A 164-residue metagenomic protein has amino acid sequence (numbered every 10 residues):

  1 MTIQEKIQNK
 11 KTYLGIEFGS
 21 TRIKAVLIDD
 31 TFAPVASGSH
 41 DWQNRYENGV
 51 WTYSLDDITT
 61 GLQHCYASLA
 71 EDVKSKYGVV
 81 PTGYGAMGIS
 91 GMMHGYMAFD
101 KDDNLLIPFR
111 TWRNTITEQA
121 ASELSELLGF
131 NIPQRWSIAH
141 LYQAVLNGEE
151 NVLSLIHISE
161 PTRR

Functional and structural regions predicted by a protein language model:
M1-K10: Basic/polar N-terminal segments that are highly enriched at the extreme N-terminus, encompassing both cleavable
I3, S68-S159: Glycine-rich phosphate-binding/catalytic subdomain of phosphoryl-transfer and nucleotide/sugar-phosphate-processing
E5-K6, I16-G19, G88-S90: Short loop/turn motifs at secondary-structure junctions and domain boundaries
Q8, E17-G19, P81, R135: Solvent-exposed loop and beta-edge segments used for protein-protein assembly and interaction
Y13, F18-L55, N104-T111: Short glycine-rich, Thr/Ser-proximal phosphate-binding strand/loop in the N-terminal lobe of ATP-dependent enzymes
V26, Q63-Y66, V145: Residues within alpha-helical segments
G38-V79, E123, G129: N-terminal phosphate-binding loop and adjacent alpha-helix
E160-R164: Short "domain-exit" segments at the C-terminal end of structured domains
